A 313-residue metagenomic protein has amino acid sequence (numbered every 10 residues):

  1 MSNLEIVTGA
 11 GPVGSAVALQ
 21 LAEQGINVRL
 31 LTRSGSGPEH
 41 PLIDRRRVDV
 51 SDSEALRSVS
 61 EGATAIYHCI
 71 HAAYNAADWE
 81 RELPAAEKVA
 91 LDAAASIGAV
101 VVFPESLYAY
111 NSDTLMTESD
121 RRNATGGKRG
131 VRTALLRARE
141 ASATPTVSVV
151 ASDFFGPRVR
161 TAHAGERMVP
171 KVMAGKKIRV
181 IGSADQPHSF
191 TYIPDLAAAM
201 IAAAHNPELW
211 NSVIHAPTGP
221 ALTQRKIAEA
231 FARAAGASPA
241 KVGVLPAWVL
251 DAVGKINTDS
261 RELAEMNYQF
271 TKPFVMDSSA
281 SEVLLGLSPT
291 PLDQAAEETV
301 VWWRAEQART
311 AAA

Functional and structural regions predicted by a protein language model:
S2, G11, M200-E262, S278 (+1 more regions): Mid/C-terminal beta-alpha module of Rossmann-like enzyme folds, strongest in SDR-family dehydrogenases/epimerases
L4-Q24: N-terminal Rossmann NAD(P)H-binding glycine-rich loop of SDR-like oxidoreductase domains
L31, C69-I70, V101-S106, V149-A151: SDR active-site strand-loop-helix element
S36-I97: NAD(P)H-binding glycine-rich loop region in Rossmannoid oxidoreductase-like domains and their noncatalytic homologs
E80-P84, R121-E140, A162-E166, S189-F190 (+3 more regions): Short-chain dehydrogenase/reductase
A85-V131, V147: Conserved Rossmann-fold NAD(P)-dependent oxidoreductase catalytic core, especially the SDR/UDP-sugar
S106, R137-V159: Conserved beta-loop-beta element that borders a ligand/cofactor-binding pocket
R160-R167, I181-H205, N211-H215: Substrate-positioning beta->alpha
